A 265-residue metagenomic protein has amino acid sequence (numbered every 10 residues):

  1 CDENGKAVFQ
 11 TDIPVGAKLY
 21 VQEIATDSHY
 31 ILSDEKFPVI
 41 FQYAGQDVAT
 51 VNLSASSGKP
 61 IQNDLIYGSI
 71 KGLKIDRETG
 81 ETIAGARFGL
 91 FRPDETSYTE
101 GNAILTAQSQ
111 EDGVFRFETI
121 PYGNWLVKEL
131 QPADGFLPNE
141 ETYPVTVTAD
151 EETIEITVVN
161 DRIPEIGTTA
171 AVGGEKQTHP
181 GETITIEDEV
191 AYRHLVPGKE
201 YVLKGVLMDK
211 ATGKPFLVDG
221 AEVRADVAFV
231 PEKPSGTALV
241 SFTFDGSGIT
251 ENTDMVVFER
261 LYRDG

Functional and structural regions predicted by a protein language model:
C1-G265: Solvent-exposed loop/turn and edge beta-strand elements of beta-rich ligand-binding domains
